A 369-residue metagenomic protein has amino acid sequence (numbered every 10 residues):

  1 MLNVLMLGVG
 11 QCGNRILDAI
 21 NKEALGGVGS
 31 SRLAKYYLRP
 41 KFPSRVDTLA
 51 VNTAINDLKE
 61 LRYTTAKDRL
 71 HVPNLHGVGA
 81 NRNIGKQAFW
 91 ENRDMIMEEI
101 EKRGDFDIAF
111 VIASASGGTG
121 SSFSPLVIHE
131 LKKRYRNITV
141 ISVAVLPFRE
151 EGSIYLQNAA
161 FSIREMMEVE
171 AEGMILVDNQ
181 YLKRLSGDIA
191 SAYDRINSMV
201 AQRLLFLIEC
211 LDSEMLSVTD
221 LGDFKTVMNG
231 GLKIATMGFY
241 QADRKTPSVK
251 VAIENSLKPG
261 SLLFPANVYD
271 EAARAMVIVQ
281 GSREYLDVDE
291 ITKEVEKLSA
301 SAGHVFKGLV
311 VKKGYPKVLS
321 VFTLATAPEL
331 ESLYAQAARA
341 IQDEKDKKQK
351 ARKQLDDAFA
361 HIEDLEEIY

Functional and structural regions predicted by a protein language model:
M1-Y369: Tubulin/FtsZ superfamily GTPase core signature
